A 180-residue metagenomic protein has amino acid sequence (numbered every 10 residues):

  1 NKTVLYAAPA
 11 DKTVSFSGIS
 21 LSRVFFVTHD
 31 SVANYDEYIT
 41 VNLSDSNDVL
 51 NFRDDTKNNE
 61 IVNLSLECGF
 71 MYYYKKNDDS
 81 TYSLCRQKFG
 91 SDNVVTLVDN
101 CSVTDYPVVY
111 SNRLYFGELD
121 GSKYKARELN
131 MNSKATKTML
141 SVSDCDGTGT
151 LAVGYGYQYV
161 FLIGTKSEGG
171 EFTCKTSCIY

Functional and structural regions predicted by a protein language model:
N1, S22, G69, S80 (+3 more regions): Beta-strand-connecting loop/turn residues
N1, V41-S46, K88-D92, L129-K134: Short loop/turn segments that connect beta-strands within beta-propeller blades
N1-K12, I61, V103, K134 (+3 more regions): Short intrinsically disordered, low-complexity coil segments enriched in acidic
K2-A8, N47-D55, N93-D99, A135-V142: A short beta-strand motif characteristic of beta-propeller blades
D11-L21, N58-C68, S102-S111, D144-Y157: Repeated scaffold domains used in trafficking and secretory/extracellular systems, primarily beta-propellers
I19, H29, L66, Y74-K76 (+5 more regions): Generic beta-strand structural signal
F25-T28, Y72-Y74, Y115-G117, V160-G164: Residue position within the beta-strands of beta-propeller blades
V32-V41, D79-R86, G121-E128, S167-Y180: Structural motif
